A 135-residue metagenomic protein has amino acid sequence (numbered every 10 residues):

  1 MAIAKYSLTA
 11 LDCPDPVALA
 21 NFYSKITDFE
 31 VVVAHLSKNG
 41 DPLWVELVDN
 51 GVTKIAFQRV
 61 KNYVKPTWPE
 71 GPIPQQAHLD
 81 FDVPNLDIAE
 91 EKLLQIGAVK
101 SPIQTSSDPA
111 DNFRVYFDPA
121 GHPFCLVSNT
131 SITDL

Functional and structural regions predicted by a protein language model:
A2-I3, A10-I55, I88-A89, L94-F117: Core segments of cupin and vicinal oxygen chelate
Y6-L8, A77-H78: Short active-site oxyanion
G51-G71, H78-F81: Conserved, structured core segments of small domains
G71-L93: Mid-chain, well-packed structural core segment of small domains
S131-L135: A short, polar/charged loop-to-alpha-helix boundary motif
